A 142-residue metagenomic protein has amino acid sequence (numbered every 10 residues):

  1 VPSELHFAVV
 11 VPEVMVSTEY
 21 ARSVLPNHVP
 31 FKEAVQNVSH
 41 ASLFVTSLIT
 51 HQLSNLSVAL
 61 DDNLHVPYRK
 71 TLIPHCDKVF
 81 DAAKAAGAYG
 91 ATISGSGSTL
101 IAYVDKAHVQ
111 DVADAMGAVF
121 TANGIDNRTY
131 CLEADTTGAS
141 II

Functional and structural regions predicted by a protein language model:
V1-H6: Acidic/histidine-enriched ion/cofactor-binding microenvironments in catalytic or ligand-binding pockets
A8-T71: Active-site rim beta-loop-alpha module in soluble metabolic enzymes
L48-I142: Glycine-rich, charge-dense phosphate/pyrophosphate-binding loop(s) and the adjacent flexible "lid"/catalytic subdomain
